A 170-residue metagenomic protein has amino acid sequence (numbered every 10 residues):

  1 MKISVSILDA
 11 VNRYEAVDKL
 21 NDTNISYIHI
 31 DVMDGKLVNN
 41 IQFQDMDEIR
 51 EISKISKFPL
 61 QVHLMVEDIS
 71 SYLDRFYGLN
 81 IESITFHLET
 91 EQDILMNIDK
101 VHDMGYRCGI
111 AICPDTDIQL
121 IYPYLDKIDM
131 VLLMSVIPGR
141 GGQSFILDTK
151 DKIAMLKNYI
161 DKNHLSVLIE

Functional and structural regions predicted by a protein language model:
M1-S83, E91-D93, K100-H102, R107-C108 (+3 more regions): Conserved N-terminal beta1-alpha1 strand-loop-helix module at the mouth
R107-A111, D115: Internal catalytic-core helix/loop-beta-alpha segment that presents or stabilizes conserved functional determinants
I118: Short loop/turn elements that flank and shape the SAM/SAH-binding pocket of Class I
N163-L165: Beta-rich strand-turn-strand
I169-E170: Short beta-strand/loop segment that forms part of the nucleotide-sugar
